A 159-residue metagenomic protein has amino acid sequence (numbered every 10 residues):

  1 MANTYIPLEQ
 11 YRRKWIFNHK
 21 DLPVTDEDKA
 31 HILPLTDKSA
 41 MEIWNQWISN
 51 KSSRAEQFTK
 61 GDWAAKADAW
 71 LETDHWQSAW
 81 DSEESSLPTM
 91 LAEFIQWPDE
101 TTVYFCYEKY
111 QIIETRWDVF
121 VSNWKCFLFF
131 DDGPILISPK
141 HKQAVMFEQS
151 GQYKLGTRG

Functional and structural regions predicted by a protein language model:
M1-Q152, R158-G159: Structured alpha/beta or helical-core interaction and ligand-binding surfaces enriched in interleaved
